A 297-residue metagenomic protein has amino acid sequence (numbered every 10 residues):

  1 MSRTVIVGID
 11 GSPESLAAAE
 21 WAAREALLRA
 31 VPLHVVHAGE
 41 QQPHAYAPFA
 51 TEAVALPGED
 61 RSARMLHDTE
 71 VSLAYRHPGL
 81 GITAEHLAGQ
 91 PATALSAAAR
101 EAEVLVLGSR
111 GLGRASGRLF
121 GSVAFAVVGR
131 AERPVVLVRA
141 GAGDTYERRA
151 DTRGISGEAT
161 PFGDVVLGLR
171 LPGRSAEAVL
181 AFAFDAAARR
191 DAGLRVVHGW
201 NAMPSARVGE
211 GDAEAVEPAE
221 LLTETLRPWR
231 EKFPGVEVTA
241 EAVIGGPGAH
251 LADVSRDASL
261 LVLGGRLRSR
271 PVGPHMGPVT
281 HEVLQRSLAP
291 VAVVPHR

Functional and structural regions predicted by a protein language model:
M1, E14, S72-L105, L112 (+4 more regions): Structural beta-alpha unit
M1-A53, T160-E210, R230-K232, E237-V238 (+1 more regions): Small/aliphatic-rich secondary-structure junction motif
L16, E20, L27, L33-V35 (+5 more regions): Conserved N-terminal glycine/acidic-rich loop preference
H77, A142-F162: Short, flexible helix-coil linker/hinge segments at the edges of structured domains or between repeats
L107-A126, R130, T145-E147, L260-R286: Glycine-rich, Arg-bearing micro-motifs that act as flexible, cationic patches
G108-S109, V135-A140, A292-P295: Short beta-strand elements of ligand-binding domains
A192-V262, P271-H275, V279: Structured core of small recognition/catalytic domains
